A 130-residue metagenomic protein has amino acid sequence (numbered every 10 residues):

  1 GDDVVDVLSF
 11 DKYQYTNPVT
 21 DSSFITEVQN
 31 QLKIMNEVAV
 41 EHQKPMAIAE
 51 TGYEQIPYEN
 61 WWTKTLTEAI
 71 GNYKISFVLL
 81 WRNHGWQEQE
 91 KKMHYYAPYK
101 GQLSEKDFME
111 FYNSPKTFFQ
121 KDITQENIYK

Functional and structural regions predicted by a protein language model:
G1, S22-V38, N60-A69: Alpha-helical scaffolding within the catalytic cores of extracellular/periplasmic polymer-degrading hydrolases
G1-F10, E37-E50: Active-site region of glycoside hydrolase catalytic domains
G1-I25, W81-N83: Aromatic- and acid-rich polysaccharide-binding/catalytic face of secreted or lumenal carbohydrate-active enzymes
K44-K130: Substrate-binding cleft of secreted/luminal carbohydrate-active enzymes
